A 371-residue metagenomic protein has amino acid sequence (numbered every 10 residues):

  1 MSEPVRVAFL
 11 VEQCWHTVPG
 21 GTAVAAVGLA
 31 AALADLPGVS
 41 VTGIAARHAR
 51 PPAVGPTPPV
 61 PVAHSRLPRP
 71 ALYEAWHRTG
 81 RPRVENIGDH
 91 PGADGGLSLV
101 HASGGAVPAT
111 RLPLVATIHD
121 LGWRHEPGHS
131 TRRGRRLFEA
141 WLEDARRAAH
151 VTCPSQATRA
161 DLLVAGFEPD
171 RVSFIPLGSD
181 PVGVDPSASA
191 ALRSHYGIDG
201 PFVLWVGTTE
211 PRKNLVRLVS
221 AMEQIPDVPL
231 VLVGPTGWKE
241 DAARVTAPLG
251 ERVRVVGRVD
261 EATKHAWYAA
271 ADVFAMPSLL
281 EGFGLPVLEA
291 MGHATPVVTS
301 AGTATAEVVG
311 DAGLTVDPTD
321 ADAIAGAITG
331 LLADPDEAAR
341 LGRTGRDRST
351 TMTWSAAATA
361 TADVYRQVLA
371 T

Functional and structural regions predicted by a protein language model:
M1-T371: Carbohydrate transferase catalytic cores enriched for Leloir-type hexosyltransferases
